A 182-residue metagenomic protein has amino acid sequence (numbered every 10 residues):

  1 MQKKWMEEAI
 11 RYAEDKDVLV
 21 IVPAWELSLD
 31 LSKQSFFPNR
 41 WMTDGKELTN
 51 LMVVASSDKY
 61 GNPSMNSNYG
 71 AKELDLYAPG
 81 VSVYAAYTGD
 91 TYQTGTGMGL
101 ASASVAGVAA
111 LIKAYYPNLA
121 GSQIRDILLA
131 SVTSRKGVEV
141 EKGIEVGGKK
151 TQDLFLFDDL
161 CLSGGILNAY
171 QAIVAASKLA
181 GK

Functional and structural regions predicted by a protein language model:
M1-D75, S82-S102: Substrate-binding/specificity loop regions of serine endopeptidase catalytic domains, predominantly subtilases
K4-D15, F36, A106, A110 (+4 more regions): Solvent-exposed, polar/charged alpha-helical surfaces in well-ordered, non-transmembrane soluble domains, broadly
E8, L100-S104, C161-L167: Aromatic- and histidine-enriched alpha-helix N-cap/loop-to-helix transition segments that scaffold the rims
T49-V53, Y116-K182: C-terminal subdomain of the subtilisin-like protease fold in secreted/lumenal serine endopeptidases
K59, T88, A110-K113, S122 (+1 more regions): A broad detector of the eukaryotic-type serine/threonine protein kinase catalytic domain
L100-L119: Short, small-residue alpha-helix embedded
